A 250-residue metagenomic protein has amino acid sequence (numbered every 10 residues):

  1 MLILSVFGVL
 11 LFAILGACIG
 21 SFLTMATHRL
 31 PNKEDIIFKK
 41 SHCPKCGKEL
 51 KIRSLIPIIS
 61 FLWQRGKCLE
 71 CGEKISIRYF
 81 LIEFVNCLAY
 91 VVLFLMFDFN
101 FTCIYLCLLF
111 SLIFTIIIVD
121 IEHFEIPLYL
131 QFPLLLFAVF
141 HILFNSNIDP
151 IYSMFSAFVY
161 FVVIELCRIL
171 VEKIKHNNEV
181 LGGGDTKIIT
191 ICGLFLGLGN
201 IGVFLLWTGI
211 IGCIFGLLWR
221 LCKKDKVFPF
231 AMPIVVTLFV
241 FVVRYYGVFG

Functional and structural regions predicted by a protein language model:
M1-G250: A membrane-topology feature that recognizes alpha-helical transmembrane segments and their immediate juxtamembrane
